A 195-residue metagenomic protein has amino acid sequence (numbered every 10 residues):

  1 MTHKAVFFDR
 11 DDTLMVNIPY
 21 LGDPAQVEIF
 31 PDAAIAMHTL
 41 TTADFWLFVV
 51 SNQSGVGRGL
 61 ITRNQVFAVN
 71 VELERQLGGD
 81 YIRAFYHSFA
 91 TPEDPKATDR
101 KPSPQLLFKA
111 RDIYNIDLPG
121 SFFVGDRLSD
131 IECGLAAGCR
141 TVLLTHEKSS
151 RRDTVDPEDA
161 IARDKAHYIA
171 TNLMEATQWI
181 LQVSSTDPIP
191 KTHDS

Functional and structural regions predicted by a protein language model:
M1-F48: Active-site neighborhood of HAD-like aspartate-dependent phosphohydrolases
T2, R63-A84, P92-F123, R127-S195: Asp-based, Mg2+/Mn2+-dependent phosphohydrolase catalytic module
F7-D9, V50, V124, A170: Generic enzyme active-site microenvironment
D11-P31, V56-N64, L77-D80, A90-T98: Metal-dependent phosphoesterase signature
T13, S51, T141: Ser/Thr-centric signal marking residues that sit in or immediately flank functional binding/regulatory motifs
P19, N52, H146-E147: Histidine-centered beta-alpha loop that forms part of the nucleotide-sugar donor binding/catalytic region in diverse
A33, M37-N70, Y81-D94, G134: Substrate-recognition element of Asp-dependent hydrolases with the DxDx(T/V) motif
